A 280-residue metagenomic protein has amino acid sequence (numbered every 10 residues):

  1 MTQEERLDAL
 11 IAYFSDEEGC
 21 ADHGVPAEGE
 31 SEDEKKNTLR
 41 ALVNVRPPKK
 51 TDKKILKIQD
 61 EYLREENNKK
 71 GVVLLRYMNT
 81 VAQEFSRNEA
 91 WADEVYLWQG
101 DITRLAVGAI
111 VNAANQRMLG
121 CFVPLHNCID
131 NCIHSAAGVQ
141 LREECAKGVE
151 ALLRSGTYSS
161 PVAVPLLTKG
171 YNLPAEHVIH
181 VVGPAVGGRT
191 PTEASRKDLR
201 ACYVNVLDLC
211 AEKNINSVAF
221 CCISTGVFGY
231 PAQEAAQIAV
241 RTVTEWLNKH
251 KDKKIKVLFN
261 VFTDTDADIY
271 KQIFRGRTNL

Functional and structural regions predicted by a protein language model:
M1-L280: Macrodomain-like recognition of ADP-ribose-binding/processing modules
